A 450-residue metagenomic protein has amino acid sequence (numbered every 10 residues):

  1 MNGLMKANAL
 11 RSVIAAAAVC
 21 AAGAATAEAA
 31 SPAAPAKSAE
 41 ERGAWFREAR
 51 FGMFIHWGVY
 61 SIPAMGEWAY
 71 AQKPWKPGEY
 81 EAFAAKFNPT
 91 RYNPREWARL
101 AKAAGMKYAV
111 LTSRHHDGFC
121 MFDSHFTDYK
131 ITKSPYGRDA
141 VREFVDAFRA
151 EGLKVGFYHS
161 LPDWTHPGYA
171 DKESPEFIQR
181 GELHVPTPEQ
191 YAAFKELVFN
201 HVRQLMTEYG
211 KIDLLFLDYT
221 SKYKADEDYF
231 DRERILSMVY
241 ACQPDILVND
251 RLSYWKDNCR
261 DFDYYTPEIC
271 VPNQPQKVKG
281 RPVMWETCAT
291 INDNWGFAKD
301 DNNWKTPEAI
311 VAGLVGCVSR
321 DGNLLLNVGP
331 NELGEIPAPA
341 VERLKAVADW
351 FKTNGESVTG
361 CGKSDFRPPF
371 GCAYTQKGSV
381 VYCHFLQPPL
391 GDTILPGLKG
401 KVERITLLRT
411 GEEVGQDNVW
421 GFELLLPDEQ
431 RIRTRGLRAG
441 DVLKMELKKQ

Functional and structural regions predicted by a protein language model:
N2-I14: Bacterial N-terminal signal peptides that target proteins for export
R11-G23: Bacterial N-terminal signal peptides
A25-E28: Sec/Tat signal peptide C-region and signal peptidase I cleavage site
A30-Q450: Mature catalytic domains of secreted/periplasmic carbohydrate-active enzymes
